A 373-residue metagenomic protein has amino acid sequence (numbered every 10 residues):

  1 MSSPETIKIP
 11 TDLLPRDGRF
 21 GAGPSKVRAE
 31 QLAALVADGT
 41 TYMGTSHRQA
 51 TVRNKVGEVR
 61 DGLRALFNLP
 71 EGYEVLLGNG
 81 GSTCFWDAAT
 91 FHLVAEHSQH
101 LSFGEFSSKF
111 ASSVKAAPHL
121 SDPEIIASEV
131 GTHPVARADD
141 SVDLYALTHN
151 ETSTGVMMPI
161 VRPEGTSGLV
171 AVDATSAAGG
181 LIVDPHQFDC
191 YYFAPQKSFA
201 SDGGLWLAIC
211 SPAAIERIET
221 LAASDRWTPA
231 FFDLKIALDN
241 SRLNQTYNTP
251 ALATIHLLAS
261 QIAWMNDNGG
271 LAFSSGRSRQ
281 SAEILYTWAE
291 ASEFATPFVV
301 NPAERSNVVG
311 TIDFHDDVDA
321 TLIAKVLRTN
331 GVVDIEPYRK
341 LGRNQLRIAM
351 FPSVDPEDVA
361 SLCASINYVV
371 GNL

Functional and structural regions predicted by a protein language model:
S2, D12, D17, K340 (+1 more regions): PLP-dependent enzyme catalytic core of the Aspartate aminotransferase-like
S2-S46: N-terminal "arm"/small-domain region of PLP-dependent enzymes with the aminotransferase-like
G39-A88, E105, K109-S113: Conserved N-terminal alpha-helix of the aminotransferase class I/II PLP-enzyme fold
T83-D143: PLP-dependent aminotransferase-like
S128-G179, C190: Active-site phosphate-binding strand-loop segment of PLP-dependent enzymes
P185-Q196, W206: Conserved active-site segment immediately N-terminal to the catalytic lysine that forms the internal aldimine
Q196-Y286: Active-site C-terminal subdomain of aminotransferase-like
T296-L327: Conserved PLP-binding catalytic core of the aspartate aminotransferase-like
